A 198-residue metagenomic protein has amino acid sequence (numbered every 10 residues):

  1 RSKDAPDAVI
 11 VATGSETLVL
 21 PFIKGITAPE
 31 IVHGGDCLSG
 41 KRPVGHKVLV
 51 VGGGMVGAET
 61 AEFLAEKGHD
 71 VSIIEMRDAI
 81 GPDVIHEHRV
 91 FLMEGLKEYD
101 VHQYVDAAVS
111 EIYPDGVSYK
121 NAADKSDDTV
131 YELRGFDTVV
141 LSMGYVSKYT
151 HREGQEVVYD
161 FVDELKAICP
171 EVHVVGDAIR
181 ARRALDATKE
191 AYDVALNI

Functional and structural regions predicted by a protein language model:
R1-K47, E66-F161, I168: A Rossmann-like FAD-binding core segment of flavoenzymes
L49-A65: Glycine-rich adenosine-cofactor-binding loop
G57-T60, A79-R89, Y149-D160, L165-A167 (+1 more regions): A conserved FAD-binding loop/helix module that cradles the flavin
